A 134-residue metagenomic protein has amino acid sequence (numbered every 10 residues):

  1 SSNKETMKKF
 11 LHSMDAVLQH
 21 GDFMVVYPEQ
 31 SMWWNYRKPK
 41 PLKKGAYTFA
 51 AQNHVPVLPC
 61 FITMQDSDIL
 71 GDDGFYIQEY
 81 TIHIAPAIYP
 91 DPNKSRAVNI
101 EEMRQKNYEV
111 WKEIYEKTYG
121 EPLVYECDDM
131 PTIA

Functional and structural regions predicted by a protein language model:
S1-E5: Catalytic core of membrane glycerolipid acyltransferases/transacylases, capturing the structured, soluble-facing
K8-A134: Non-catalytic C-terminal accessory region of glycerolipid acyltransferases and related lyso-lipid remodeling enzymes
